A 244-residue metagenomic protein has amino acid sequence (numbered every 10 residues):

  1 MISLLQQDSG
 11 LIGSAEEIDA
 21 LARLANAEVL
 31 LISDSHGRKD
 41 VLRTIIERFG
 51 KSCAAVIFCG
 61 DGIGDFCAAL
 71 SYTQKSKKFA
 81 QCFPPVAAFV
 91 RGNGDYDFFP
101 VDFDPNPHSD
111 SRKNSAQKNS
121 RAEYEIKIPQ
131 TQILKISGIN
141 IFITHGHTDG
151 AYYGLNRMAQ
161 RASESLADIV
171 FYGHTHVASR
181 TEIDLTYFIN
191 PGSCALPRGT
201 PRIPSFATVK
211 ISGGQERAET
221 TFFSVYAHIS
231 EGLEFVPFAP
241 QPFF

Functional and structural regions predicted by a protein language model:
M1-E28, T208-F244: Acidic, histidine-bearing metal-coordination/catalytic regions of metal-dependent phosphoesterases
I2-I136: Core catalytic region of metal-dependent phosphoesterases/phosphodiesterases, especially metallo-beta-lactamase-like
E28-H36, I139-H147, Y187-G192: Active-site-proximal beta-strand elements of phosphoester/diester hydrolases
H36, G62-I63, G94-D95, H147-D149 (+2 more regions): Catalytic metal-binding/acid-base residues of hydrolase active sites
G37-R48, I143-A162: Pre-active-site segment of Zn-dependent metallo-hydrolases
A55, I141, I169: Short, Asp-centered acidic motifs that coordinate Mg2+ and/or phosphate in catalytic or ligand-binding sites
A88, A151-Q215: Conserved beta-sheet core of the metallophosphoesterase superfamily
Q130-G138, S179-D184: Short acidic-hydrophobic surface loop/beta-edge motif
